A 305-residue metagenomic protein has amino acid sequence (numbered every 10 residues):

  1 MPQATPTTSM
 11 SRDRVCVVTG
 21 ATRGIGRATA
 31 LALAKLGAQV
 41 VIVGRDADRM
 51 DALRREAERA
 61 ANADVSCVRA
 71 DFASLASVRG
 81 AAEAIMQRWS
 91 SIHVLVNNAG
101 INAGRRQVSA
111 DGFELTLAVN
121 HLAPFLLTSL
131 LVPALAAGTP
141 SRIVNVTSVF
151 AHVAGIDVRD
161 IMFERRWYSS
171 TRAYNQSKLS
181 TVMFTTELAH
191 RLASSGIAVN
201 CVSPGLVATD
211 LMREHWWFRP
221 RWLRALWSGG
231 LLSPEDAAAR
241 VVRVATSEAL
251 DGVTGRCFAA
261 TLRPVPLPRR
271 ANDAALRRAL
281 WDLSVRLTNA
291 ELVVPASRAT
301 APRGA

Functional and structural regions predicted by a protein language model:
T7-V41, R45: Canonical Rossmann dinucleotide-binding motif of NAD(H)/NADP(H)-dependent dehydrogenases/reductases, specifically
V15-V18, S91, L95-V96, I143: Conserved hydrophobic beta-strands of the Rossmann-like cofactor-binding core in SDR/related NAD(P)H-dependent
V43-D48, F72: N-terminal Rossmann-fold cofactor-binding loop
A57-A76: Rossmann-fold cofactor-recognition segment
S66, G80-E83, Q87, G104 (+1 more regions): Active-site Tyr-X3-Lys motif and surrounding loop/helix of classical short-chain dehydrogenase/reductase
G100, G104-V108, E114, A136-I197 (+1 more regions): Catalytic loop of short-chain dehydrogenase/reductase
S177, C201, A225-V265, A274-D282 (+1 more regions): C-terminal helical subdomain
